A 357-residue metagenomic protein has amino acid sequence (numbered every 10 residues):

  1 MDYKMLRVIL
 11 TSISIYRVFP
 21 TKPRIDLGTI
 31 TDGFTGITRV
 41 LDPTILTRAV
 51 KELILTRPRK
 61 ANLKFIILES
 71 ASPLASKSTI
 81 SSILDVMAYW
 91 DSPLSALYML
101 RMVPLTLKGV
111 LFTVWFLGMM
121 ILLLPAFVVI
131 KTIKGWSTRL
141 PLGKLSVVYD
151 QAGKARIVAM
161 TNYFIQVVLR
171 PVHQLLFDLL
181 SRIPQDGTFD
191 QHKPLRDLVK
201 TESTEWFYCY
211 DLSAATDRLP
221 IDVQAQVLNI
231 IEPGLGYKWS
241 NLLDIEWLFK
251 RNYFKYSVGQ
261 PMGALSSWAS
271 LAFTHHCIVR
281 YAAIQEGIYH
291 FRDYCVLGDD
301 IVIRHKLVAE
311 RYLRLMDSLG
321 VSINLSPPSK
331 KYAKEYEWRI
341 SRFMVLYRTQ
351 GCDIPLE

Functional and structural regions predicted by a protein language model:
M1-A152: Non-catalytic, polymerase-adjacent accessory regions of viral genome-replication enzymes
I9-S12, V172, I301: Conserved short hydrophobic patches within well-ordered secondary structure
N62-F65, L179-T188, G234-Y237: Short secondary-structure capping/junction motifs at helix and strand boundaries
A96, V103-P125, R170, V258-Y281 (+1 more regions): Surface-exposed, low-hydrophobicity interaction/linker segments
V129-G153, D197-K200, Y237-Y253: Reverse-transcriptase-like RNA-dependent polymerase core
L142, Y149-Y210, A214, S267 (+1 more regions): Active-site-proximal segment of RNA-dependent polymerases
M160, R170-P171, P220-D222, D353-E357: Short conserved micro-motifs at the rims of enzyme active sites and ligand-binding pockets
T201-L297, I301-S322, S326-I340, M344-I354: Conserved polymerase palm-domain catalytic core
